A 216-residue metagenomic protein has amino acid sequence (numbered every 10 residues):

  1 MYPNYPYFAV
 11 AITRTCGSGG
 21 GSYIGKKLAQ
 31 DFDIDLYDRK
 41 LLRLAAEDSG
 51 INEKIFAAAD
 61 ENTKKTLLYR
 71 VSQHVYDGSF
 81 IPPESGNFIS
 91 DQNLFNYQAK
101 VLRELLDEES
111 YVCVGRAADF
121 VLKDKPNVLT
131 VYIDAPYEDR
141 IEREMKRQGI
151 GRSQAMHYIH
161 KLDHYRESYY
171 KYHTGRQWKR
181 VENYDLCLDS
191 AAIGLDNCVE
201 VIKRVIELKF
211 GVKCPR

Functional and structural regions predicted by a protein language model:
M1-F8: Extreme N-terminal, non-catalytic leader segments that precede Walker-type/kinase nucleotide-binding cores
I12-K26: Glycine-rich phosphate-binding P-loop
G25, R103, Y172-R216: NTP-dependent small-molecule kinase module
I34-A46: Short beta-strand-centered segment that lines the nucleotide-binding/catalytic pocket of NTP-utilizing
A46-S110: ATP-dependent small-molecule kinase phosphotransfer cores that center on conserved nucleotide phosphate-binding segments
N62-V71, G151-L195: Small-molecule kinase domains that catalyze NTP-dependent phosphoryl transfer to phosphate-bearing small molecules
L105, A117-D124: RNA pseudouridine synthases
D124-R147, R152-H160: Conserved phosphate-donor/acceptor-positioning beta-strand/loop module used by diverse small-molecule
